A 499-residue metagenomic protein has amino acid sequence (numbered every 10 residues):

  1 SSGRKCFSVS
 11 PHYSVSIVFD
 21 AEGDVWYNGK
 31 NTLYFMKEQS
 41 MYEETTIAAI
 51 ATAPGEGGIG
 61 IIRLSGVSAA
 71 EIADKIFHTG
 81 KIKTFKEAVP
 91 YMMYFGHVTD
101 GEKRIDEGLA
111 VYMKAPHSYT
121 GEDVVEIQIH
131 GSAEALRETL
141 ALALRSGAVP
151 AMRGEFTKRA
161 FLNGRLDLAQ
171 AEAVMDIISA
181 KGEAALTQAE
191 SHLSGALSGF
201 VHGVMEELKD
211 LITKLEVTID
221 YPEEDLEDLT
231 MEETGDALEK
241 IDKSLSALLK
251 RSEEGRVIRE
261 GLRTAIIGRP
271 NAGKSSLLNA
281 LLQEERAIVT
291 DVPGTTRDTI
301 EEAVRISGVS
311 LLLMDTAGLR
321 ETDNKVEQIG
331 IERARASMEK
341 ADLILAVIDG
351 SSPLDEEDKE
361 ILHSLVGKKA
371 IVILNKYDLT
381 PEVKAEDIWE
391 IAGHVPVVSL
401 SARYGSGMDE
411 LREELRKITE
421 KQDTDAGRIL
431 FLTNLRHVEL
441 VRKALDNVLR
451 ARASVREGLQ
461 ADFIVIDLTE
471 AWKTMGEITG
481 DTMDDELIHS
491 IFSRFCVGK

Functional and structural regions predicted by a protein language model:
Y27-T187, S191, G195, I371: A glycine-rich (often HGG/GG-containing) alpha/beta subdomain
Y42-I50, P54, E183-R305, T322-N324 (+1 more regions): C-terminal-of-GTPase-core extension/linker across diverse P-loop GTPases
F95-R104, A110-Y112, T295-T322: Switch I (G2) and immediately adjacent beta-strands of P-loop GTPase domains
I129-G131, T316, I348-S351: Glycine-rich, N-terminal phosphate-binding loop of Rossmann-like dinucleotide-binding domains
L313, V347, I373-K376: Generic enzyme active-site microenvironment
I329-G350: Inter-motif core of Ras-like GTPase G domains
